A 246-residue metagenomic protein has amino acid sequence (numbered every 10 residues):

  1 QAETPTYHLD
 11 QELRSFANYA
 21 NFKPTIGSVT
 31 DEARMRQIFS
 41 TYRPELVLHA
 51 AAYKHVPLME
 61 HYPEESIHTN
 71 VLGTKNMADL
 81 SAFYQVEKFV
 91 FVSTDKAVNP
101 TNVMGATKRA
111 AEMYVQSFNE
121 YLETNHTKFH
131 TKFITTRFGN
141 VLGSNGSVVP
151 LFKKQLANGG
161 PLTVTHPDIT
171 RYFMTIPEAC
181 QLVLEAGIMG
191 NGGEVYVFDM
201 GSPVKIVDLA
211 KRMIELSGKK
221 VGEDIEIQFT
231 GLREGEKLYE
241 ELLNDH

Functional and structural regions predicted by a protein language model:
Q1-R43: N-terminal Rossmann/SDR dinucleotide-binding element
P24, S66, F89, F133-T136 (+1 more regions): Hydrophobic/aromatic anchor residues within beta-strands of the central parallel beta-sheet of Rossmann-like
V29-H68: NAD(P)H-binding glycine-rich loop region in Rossmannoid oxidoreductase-like domains and their noncatalytic homologs
T30, L72, G139, T170: Adenine-nucleotide cofactor-binding loop residues
Y53-M113, S117, E123: Conserved Rossmann-fold NAD(P)-dependent oxidoreductase catalytic core, especially the SDR/UDP-sugar
V103-T107, V141, T175-I176: The catalytic Tyr-centered alpha-helix of NAD(P)H-dependent dehydrogenases
K128, L151-M174, E178, L182-I206 (+1 more regions): A conserved pocket-lining segment of Rossmann-fold NAD(P)-dependent short-chain dehydrogenase/reductase
M189-H246: Mid/C-terminal beta-alpha module of Rossmann-like enzyme folds, strongest in SDR-family dehydrogenases/epimerases
